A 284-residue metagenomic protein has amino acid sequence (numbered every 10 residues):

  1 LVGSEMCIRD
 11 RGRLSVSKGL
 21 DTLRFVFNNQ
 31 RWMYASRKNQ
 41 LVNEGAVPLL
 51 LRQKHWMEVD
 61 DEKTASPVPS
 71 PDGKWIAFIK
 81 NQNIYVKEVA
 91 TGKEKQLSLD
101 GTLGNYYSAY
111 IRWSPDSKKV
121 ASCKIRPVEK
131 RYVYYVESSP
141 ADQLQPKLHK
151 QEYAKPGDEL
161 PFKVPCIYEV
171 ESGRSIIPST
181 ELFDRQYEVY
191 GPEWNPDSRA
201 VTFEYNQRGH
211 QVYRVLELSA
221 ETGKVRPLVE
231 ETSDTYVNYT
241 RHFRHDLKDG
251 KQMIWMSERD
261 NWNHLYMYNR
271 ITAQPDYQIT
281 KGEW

Functional and structural regions predicted by a protein language model:
S4-W284: Beta-propeller folds
